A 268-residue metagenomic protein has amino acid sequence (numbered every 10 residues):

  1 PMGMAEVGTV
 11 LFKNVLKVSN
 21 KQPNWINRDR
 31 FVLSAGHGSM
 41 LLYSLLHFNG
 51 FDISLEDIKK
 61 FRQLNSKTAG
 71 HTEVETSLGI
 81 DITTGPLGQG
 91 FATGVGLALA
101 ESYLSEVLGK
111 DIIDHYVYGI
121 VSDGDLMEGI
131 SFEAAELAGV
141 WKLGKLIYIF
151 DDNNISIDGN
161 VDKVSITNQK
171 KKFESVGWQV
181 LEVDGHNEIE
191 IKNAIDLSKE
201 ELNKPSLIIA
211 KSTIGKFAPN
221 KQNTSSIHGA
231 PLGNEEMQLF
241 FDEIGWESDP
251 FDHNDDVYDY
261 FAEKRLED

Functional and structural regions predicted by a protein language model:
P1-G8, I120-V121, D125-G129, I147-I149 (+1 more regions): Conserved acidic/glycine
M2-V140: Cofactor-binding active-site loop characterized by glycine-rich and histidine/acidic residues
L42, L143-G144, W178: A generic structural motif
I113, G144, K204: Residue-level signal for beta-strand positions within conserved beta-sheet cores that form or flank
G139-I147: Boundary/activation segment at the start of structured domains
